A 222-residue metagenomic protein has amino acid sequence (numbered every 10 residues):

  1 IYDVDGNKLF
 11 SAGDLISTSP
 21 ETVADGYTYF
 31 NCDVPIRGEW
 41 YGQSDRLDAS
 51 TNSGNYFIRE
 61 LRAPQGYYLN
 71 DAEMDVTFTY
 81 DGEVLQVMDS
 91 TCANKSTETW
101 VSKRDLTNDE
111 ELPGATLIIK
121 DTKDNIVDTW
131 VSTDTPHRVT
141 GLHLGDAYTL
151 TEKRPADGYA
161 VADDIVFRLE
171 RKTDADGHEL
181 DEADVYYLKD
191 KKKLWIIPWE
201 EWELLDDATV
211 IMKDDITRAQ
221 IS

Functional and structural regions predicted by a protein language model:
I1-S222: Solvent-exposed loop/turn and edge beta-strand elements of beta-rich ligand-binding domains
